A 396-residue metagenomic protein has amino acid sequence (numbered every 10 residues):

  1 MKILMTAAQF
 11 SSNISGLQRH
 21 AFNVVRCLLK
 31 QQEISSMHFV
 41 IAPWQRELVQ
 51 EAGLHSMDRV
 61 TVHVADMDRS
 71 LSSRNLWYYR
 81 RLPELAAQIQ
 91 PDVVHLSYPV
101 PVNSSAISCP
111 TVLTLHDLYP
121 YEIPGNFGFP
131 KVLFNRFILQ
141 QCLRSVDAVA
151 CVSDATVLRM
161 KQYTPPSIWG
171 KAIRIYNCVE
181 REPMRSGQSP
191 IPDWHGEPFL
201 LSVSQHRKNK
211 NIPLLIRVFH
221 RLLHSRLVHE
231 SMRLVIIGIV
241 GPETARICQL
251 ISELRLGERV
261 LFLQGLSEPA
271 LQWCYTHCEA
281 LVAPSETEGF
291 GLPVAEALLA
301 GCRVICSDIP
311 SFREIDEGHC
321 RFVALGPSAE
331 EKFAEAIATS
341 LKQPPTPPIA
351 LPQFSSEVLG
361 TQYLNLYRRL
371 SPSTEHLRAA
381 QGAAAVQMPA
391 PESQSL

Functional and structural regions predicted by a protein language model:
M1-L396: Carbohydrate transferase catalytic cores enriched for Leloir-type hexosyltransferases
